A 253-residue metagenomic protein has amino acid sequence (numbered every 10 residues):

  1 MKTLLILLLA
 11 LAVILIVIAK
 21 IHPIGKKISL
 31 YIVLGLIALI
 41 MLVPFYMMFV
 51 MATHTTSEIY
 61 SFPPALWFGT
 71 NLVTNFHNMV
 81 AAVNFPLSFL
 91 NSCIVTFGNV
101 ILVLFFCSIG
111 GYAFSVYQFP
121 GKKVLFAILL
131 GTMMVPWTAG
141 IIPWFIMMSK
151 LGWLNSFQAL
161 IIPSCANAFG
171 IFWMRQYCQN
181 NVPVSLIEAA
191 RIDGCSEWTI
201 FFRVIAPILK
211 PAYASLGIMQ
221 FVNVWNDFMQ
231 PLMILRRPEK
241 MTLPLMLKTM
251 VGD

Functional and structural regions predicted by a protein language model:
M1-L34: Transmembrane alpha-helical segments of polytopic membrane transport and secretion proteins
I18, K26-D253: A structural signal for multi-pass alpha-helical bundles of membrane permease subunits that mediate small-molecule
